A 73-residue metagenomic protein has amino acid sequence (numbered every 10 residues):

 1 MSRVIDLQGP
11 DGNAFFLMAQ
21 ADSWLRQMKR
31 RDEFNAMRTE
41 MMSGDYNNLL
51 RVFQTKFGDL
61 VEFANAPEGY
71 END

Functional and structural regions predicted by a protein language model:
M1-D73: Long, contiguous binding/interaction regions
